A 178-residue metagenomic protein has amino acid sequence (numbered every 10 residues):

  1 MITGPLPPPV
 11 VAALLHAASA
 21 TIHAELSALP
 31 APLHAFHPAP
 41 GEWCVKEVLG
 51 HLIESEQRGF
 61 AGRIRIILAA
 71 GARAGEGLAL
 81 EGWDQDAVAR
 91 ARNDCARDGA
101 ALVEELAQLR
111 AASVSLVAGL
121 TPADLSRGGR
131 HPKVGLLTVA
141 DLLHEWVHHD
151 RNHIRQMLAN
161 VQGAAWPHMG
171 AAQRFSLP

Functional and structural regions predicted by a protein language model:
M1-P9, F175-P178: Short, low-complexity, intrinsically disordered N-terminal peptides in bacterial proteins
T3-L6, A87-L102, P132-D141: Acidic/His metal-coordination segments adjacent to aromatic residues that form catalytic metal sites in metalloenzymes
G4-P32, S55-R58, I66, E145-H148: Alpha-helical bundle segments that constitute or directly flank the non-heme di-iron/ferroxidase center
V10-V11, H37, A101: Solvent-exposed interaction patches of small proteins and small membrane subunits
L14-S19, H23-E25, E81-S126, W146: Acidic/histidine-rich alpha-helical segments that form the ligand environment of transition-metal centers
E25, L29-P32, G71, L120-A123 (+1 more regions): A short secondary-structure junction motif
A35-Q85, V114, S126-P178: Short, contiguous alpha-helical
